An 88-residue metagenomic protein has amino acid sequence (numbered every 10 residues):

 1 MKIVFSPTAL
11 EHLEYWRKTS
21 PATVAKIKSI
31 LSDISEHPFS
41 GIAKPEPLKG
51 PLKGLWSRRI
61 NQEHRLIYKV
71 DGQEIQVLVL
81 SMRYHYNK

Functional and structural regions predicted by a protein language model:
K2, E11-A25, S29, K49 (+2 more regions): Enriched for short, Lys/Arg-rich terminal
S32-R58: A short, surface-exposed loop/turn module that caps and links secondary-structure elements
